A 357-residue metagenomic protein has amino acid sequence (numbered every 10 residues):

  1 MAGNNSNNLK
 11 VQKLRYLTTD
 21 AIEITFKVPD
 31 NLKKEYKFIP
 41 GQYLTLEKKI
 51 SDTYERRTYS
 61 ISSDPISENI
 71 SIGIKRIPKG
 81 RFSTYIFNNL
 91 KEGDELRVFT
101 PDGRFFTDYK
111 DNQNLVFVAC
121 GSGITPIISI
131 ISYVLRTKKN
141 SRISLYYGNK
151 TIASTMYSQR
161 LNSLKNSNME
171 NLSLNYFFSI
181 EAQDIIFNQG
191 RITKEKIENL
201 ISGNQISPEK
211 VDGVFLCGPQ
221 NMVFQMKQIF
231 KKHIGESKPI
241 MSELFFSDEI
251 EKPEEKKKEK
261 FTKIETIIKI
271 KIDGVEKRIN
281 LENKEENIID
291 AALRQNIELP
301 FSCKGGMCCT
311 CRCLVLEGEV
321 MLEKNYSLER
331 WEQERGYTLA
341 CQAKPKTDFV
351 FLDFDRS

Functional and structural regions predicted by a protein language model:
A2-E95, Q113, N149-T151, N162 (+1 more regions): Ferredoxin-reductase
N5-K10, T262-I268: Short structural boundary motif marking the start of a folded domain
Y85-F261: FNR/FR-type flavoprotein reductase catalytic core
K263-P300: C-terminal accessory/binding modules appended to enzymatic or scaffolding proteins
I289, I297-V315: Phosphate-binding active sites in nucleotide-utilizing proteins
R294, T310-S357: Iron-sulfur (Fe-S) cluster-binding segments and ferredoxin-like electron-carrier domains, especially [2Fe-2S]
